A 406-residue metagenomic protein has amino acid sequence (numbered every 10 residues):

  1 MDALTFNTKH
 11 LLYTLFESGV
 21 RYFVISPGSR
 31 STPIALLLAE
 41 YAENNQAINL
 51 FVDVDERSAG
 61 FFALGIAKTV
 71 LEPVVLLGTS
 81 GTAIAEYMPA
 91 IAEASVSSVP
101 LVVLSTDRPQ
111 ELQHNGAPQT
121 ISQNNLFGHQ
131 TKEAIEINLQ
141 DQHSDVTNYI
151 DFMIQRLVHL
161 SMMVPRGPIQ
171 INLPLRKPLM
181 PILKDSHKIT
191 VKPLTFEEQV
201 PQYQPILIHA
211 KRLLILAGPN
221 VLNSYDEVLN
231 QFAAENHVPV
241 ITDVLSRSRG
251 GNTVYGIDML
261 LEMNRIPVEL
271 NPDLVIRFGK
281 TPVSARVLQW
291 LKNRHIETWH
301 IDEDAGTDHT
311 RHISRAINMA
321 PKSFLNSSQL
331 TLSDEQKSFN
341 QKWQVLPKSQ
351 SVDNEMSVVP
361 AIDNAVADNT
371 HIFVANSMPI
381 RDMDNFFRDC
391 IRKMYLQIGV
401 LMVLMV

Functional and structural regions predicted by a protein language model:
M1-D2, W290-I380: Phosphate/pyrophosphate-binding active-site segments
D2, D151-R156, L160-H209: Conformationally flexible catalytic loops at phosphate/diphosphate-handling active centers
T8-G19, S29-R30, I34, L38 (+1 more regions): Active-site diphosphate/adenylate-binding microenvironment
K9-V20, I66-L71, L160-P165, Q202-L213 (+2 more regions): Glycine-rich phosphate/diphosphate-binding loops that line cofactor/substrate pockets in enzymes
A35-Q110, I380-V406: Thiamine diphosphate
I84-A85, I91-I137, V164, P168: Hydrophobic or amphipathic alpha-helical targeting/insertion segments
E86, A217-W299, C390-V406: Glycine-rich, anion-gripping cofactor-binding loops and their flanking helix/strand elements in enzyme active sites
Q119-G167, L325, K337-Q341: Conserved thiamine diphosphate
